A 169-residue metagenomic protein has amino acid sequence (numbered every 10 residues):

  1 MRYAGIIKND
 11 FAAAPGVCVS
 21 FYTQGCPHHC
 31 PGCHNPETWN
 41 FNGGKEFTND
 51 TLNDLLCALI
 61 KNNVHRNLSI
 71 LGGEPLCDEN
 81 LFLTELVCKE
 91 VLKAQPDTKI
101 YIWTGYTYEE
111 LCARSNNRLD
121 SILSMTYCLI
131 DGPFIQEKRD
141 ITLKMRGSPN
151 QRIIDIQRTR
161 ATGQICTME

Functional and structural regions predicted by a protein language model:
M1-Y22, P27, N35-F41, I165-C166: N-terminal [4Fe-4S]-dependent radical SAM core
M1-Y3, V17, N35-I102, Y106-S121: Conserved Radical SAM active-site core
F21, C30, L129: Conserved, mostly hydrophobic/aromatic
E79-L92, R139-E169: P-loop/Walker A phosphate-binding loop and immediately adjacent motor/lid segment at beta-alpha junctions
D120-S124, G147: Short, conserved loop/helix-junction motifs that constitute active-site signature segments in enzyme catalytic cores
M125-I135: Non-cysteine beta-strand/loop elements that form the S-adenosyl-L-methionine
